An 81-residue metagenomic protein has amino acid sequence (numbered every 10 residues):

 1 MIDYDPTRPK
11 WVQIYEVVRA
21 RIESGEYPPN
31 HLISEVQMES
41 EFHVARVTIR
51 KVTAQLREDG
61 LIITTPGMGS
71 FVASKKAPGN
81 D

Functional and structural regions predicted by a protein language model:
M1-V44, R50-A54, E58-I63, M68 (+1 more regions): Extreme N-terminal segment that seeds HTH/winged-HTH DNA-binding domains in transcriptional regulators
